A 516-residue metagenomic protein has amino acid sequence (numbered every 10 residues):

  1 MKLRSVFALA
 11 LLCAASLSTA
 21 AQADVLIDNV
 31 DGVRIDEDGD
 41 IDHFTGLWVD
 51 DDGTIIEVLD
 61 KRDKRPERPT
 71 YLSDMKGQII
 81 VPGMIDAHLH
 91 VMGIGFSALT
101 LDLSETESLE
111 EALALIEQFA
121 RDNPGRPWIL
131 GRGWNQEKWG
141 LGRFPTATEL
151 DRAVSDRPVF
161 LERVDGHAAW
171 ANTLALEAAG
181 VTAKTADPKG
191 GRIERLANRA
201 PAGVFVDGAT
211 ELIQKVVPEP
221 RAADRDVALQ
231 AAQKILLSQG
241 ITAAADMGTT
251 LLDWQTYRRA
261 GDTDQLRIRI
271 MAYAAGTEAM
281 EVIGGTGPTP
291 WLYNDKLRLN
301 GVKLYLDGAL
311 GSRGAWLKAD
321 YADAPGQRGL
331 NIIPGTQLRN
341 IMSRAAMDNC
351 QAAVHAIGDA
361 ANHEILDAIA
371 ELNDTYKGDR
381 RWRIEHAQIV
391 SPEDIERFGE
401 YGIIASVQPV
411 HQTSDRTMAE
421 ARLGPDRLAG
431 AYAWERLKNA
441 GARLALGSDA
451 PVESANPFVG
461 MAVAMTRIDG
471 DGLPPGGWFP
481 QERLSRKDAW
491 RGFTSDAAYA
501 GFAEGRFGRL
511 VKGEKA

Functional and structural regions predicted by a protein language model:
M1-A8: Bacterial N-terminal signal peptides that target proteins for export
A8-S16: Bacterial N-terminal signal peptides
S18-Q22: Sec/Tat signal peptide C-region and signal peptidase I cleavage site
D24-D28, R34, G39-G285, N300 (+5 more regions): Divalent metal-binding segments
I94-A98, P188, Q265, N294 (+4 more regions): Short, solvent-exposed loop/turn segments at the edges of secondary structure
A260-D264, P288-L297, F398-E400: Acidic (Asp/Glu)-rich catalytic clusters
K296-G314, G402-T413: Non-cysteine beta-strand/loop elements that form the S-adenosyl-L-methionine
M342-A353, A360-W382, H386-A387, P392-E396 (+1 more regions): His/Asp/Glu-enriched, well-ordered alpha-helical/loop segment that forms or immediately abuts the divalent-metal
